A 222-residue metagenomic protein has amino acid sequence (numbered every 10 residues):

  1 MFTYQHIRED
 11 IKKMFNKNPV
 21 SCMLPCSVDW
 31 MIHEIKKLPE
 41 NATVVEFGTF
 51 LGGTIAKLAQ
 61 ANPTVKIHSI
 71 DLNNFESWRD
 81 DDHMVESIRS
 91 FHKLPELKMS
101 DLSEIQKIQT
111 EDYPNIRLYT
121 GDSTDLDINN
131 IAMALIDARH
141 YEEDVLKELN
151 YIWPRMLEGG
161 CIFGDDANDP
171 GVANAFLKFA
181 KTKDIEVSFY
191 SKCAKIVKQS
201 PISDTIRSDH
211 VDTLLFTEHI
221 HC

Functional and structural regions predicted by a protein language model:
M1-L135, R139-C222: A short alpha-helical cap/connector motif
